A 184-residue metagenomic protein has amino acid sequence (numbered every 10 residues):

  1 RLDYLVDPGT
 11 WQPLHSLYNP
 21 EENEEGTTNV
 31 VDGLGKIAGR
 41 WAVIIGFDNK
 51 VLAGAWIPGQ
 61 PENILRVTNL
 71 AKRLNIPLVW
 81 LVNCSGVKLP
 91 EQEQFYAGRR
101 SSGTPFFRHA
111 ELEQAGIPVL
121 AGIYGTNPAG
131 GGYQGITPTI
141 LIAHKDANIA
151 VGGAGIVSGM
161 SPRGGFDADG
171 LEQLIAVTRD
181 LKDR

Functional and structural regions predicted by a protein language model:
R1-A42, D48-A53: Intrinsically disordered, low-complexity segments enriched in small/flexible residues
L2-V6, P61, T68, H109: A generic alpha-helix structural signal
E25-T27, I37, R73, Q114 (+1 more regions): A generic fold-level signal
V31-D48, E62-E91: A structural preference for short, pocket-lining loop segments at secondary-structure junctions
L52-W56, L89-P90: A generic structural signal for short coil/turn motifs at secondary-structure boundaries
A55-N63: Short alpha-helix boundary/capping segments
V82-R184: Conserved catalytic cores of soluble enzyme domains, especially glycine-rich substrate-binding beta-alpha loops
